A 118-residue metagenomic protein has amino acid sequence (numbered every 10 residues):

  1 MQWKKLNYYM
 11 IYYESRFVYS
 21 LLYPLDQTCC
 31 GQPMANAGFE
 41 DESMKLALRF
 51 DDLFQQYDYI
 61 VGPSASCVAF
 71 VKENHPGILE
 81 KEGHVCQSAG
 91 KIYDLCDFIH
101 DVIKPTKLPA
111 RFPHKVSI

Functional and structural regions predicted by a protein language model:
M1-I118: Iron-sulfur cluster-binding electron-transfer modules in prokaryotic oxidoreductases
